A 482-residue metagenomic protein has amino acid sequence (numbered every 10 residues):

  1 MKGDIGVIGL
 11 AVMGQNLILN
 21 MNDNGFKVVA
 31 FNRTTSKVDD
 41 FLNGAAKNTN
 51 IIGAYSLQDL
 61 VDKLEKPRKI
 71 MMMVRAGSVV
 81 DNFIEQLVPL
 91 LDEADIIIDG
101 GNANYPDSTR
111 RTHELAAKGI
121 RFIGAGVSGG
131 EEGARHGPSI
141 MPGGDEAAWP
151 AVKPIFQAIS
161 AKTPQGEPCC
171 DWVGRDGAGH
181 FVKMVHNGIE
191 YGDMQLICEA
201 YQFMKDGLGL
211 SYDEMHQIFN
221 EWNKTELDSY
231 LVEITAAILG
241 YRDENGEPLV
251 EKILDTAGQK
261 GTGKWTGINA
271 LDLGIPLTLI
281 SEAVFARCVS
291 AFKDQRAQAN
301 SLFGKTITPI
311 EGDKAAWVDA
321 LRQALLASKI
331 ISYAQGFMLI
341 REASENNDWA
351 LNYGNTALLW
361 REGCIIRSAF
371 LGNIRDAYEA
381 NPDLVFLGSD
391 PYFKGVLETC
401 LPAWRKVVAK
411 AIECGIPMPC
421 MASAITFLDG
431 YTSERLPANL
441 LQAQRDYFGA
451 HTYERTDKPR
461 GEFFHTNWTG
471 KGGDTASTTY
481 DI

Functional and structural regions predicted by a protein language model:
M1-R68, L91-A94, G130-R135: NAD(P)+-binding Rossmann beta1-loop-alpha1 motif at the extreme N-terminus of oxidoreductases
L19, D23-K27, N43-K47, D62 (+20 more regions): Generic secondary-structure signature for well-ordered alpha-helical cores
I52-D59, A76-I84: Glycine-rich, highly charged phosphate/nucleotide-binding loops
D62, V80-F83, I98, N104-H216 (+3 more regions): Rossmann-fold dinucleotide-binding core
H180, K205, L210, Q217 (+2 more regions): Interdomain hinge/lid region at the active-site interface of Rossmann-like NAD(P)-dependent oxidoreductases
E221-W222, S344-Y378: Small-residue-rich helix-loop
E398, A403-I482: C-terminal amphipathic alpha-helical interaction region
